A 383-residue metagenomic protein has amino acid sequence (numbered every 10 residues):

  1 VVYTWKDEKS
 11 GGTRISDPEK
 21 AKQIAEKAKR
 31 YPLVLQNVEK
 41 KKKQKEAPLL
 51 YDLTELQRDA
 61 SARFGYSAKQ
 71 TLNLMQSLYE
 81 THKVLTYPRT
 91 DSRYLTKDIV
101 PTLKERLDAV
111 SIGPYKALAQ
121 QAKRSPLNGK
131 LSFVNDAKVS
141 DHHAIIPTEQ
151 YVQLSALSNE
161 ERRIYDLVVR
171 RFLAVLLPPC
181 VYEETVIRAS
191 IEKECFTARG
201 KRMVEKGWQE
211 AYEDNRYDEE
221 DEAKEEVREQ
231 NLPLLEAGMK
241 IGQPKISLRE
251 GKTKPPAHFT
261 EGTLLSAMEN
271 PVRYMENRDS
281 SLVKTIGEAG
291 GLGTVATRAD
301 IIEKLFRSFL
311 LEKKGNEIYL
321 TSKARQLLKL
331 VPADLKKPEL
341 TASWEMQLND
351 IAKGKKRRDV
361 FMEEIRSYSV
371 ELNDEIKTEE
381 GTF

Functional and structural regions predicted by a protein language model:
V1-V84, R89, D98, A156 (+1 more regions): Conserved phosphate-chemistry cores used by DNA topoisomerases
A21, E39, A68-K69, N73 (+2 more regions): Basic, low-complexity terminal or inter-domain segments flanking catalytic cores
